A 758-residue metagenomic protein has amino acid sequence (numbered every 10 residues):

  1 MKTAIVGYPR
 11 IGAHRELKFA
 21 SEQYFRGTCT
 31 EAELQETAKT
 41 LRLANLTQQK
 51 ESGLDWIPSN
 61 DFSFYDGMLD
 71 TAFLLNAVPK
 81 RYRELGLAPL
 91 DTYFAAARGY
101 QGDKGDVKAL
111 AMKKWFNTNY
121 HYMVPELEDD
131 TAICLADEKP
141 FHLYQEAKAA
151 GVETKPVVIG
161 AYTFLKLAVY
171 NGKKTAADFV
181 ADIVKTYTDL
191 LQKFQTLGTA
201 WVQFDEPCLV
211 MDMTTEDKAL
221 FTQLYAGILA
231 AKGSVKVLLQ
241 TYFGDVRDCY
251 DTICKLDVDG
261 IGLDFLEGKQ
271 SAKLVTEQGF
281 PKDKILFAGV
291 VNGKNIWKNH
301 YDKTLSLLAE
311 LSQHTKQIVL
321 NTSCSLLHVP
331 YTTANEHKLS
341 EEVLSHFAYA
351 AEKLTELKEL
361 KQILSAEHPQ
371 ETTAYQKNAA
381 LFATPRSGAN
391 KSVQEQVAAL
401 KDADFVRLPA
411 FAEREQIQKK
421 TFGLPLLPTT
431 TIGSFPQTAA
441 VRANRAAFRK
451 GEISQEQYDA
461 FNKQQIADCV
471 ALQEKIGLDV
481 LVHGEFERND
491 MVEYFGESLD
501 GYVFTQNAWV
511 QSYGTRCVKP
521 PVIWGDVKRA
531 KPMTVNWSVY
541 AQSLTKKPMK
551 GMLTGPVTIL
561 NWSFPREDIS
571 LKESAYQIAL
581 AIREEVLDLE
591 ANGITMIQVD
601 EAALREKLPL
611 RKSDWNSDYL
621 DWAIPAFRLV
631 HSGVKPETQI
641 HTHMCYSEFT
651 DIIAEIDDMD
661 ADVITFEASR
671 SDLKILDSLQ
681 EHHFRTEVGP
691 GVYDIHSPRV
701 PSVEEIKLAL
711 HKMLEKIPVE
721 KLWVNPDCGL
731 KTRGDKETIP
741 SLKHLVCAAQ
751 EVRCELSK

Functional and structural regions predicted by a protein language model:
M1-K758: Domain-level signal for soluble alpha/beta catalytic cores
